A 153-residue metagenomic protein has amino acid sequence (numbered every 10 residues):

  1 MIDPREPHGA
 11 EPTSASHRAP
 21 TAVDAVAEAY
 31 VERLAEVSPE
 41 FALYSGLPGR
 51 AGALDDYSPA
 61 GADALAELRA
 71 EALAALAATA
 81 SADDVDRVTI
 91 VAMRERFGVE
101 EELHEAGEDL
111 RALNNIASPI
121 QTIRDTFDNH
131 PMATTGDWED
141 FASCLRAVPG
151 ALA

Functional and structural regions predicted by a protein language model:
I2-A153: Non-catalytic accessory/assembly modules
